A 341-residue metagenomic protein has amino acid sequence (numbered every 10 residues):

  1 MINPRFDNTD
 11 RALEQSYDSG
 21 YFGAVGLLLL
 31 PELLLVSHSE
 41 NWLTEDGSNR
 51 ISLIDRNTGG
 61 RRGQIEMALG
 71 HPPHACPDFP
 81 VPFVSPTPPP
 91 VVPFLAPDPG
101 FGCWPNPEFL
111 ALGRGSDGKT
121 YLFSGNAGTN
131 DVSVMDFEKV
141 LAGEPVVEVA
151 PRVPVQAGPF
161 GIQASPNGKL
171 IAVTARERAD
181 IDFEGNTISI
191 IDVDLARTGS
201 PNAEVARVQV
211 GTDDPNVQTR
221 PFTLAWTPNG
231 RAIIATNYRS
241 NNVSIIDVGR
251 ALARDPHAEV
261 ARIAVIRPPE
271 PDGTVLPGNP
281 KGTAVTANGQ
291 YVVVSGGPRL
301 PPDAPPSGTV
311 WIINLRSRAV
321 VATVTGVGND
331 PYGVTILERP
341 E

Functional and structural regions predicted by a protein language model:
M1-E341: Predominantly soluble domains enriched in secretory-pathway, periplasmic, or organellar proteins
